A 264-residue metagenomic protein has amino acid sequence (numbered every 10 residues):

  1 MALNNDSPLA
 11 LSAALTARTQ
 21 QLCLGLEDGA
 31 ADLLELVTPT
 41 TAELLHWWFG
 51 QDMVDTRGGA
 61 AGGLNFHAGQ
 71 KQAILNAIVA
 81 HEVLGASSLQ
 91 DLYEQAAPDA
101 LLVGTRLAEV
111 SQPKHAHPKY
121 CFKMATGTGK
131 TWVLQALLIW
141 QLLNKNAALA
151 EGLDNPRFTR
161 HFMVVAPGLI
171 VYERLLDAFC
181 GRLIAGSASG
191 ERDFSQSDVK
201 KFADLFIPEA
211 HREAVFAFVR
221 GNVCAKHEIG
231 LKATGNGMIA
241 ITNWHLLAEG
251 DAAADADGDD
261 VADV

Functional and structural regions predicted by a protein language model:
M1-V264: RecA-like P-loop NTPase motor core of helicase/translocase proteins
